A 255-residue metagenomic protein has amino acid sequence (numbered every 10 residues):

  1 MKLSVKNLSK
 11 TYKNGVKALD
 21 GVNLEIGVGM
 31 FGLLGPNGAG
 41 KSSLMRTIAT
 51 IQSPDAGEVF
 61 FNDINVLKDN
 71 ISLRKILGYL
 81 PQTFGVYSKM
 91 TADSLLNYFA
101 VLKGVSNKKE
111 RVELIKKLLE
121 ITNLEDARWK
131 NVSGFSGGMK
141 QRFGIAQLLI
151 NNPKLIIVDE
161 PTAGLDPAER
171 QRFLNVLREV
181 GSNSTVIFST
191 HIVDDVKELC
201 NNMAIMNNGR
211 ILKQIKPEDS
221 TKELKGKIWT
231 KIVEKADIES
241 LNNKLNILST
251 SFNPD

Functional and structural regions predicted by a protein language model:
P36-G40: Walker A (P-loop) phosphate-binding loop of ABC-type ATPase nucleotide-binding domains
G57-K68, S72-L73: Conserved ABC transporter NBD signature motif
N97, V101, K109-A127: Conserved ABC ATPase "signature" region
N131-F135: Conserved ABC ATPase signature
I156-D159: Catalytic Walker B motif of ABC-type/P-loop ATPase nucleotide-binding domains
R172-D255: ABC transporter nucleotide-binding domain
